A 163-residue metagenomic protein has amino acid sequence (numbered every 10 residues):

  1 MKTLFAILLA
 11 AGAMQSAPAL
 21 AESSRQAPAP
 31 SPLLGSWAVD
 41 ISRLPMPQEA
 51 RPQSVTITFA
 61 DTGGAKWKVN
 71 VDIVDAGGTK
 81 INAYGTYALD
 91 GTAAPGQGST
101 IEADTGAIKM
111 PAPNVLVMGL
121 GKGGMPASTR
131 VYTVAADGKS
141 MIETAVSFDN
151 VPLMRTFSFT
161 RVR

Functional and structural regions predicted by a protein language model:
M1-L4: Positively charged n-region of N-terminal signal peptides that target proteins for export
A6-A10, M14: Hydrophobic helical h-region of N-terminal Sec-dependent signal peptides in bacterial secretory/periplasmic proteins
S16-P18: N-terminal signal peptide c-region/cleavage motif recognized by signal peptidases
E22-R163: Hydrophobic small-molecule pocket/channel-lining residues, especially in calycin-type beta-barrels
